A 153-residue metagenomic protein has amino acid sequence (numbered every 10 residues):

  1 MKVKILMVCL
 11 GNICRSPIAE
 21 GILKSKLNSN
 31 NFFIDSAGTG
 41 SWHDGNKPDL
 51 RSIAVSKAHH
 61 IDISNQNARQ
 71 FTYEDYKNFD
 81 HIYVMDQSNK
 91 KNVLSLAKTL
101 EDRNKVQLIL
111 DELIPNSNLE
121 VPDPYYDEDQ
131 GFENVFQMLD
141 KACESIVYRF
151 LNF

Functional and structural regions predicted by a protein language model:
M1-N78, Y148-L151: Conserved active-site segments centered on acidic
S16, D86-Q87: Helix N-cap/beta->alpha junction signal
H81, Q87, K91-F153: Phosphate-binding/catalytic loops
